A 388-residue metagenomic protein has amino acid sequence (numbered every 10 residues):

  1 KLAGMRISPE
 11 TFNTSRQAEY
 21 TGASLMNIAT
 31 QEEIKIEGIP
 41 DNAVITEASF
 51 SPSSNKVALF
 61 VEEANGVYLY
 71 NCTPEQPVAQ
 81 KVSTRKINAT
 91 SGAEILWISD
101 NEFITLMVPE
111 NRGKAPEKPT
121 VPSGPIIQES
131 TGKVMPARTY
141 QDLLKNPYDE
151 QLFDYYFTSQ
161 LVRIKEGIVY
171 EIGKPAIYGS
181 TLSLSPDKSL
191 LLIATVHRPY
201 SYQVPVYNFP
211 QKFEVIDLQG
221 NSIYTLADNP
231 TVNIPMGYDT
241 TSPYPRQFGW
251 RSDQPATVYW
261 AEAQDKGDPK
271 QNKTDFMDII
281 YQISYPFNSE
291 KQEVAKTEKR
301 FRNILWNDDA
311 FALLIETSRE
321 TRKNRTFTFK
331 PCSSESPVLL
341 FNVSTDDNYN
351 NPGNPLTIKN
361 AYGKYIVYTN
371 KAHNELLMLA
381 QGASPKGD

Functional and structural regions predicted by a protein language model:
K1-D388: Beta-propeller folds
